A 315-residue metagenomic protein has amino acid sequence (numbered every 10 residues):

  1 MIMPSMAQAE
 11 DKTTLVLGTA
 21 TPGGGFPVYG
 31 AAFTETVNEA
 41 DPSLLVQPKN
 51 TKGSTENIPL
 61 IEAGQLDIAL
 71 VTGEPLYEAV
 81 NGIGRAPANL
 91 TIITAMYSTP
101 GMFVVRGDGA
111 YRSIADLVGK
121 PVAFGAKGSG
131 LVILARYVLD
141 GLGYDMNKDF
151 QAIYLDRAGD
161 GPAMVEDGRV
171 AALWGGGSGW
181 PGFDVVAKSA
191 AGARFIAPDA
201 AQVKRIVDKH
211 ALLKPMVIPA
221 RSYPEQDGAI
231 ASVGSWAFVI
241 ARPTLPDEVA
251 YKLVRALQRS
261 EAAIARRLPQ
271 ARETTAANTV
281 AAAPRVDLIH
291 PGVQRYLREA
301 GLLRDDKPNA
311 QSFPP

Functional and structural regions predicted by a protein language model:
A7-D11: Boundary at the C-terminal end of the N-terminal hydrophobic targeting segment
K12-A40, L44-L45, S98-D167, A282-G292: Bilobed "Venus flytrap"/periplasmic-binding protein-like clamshell domains and structurally analogous long
V28-I61, Q226-D227, P314: Extracytoplasmic small-molecule ligand-binding "clamshell" domains of the periplasmic binding protein/Venus flytrap
G73-P75, G82-G84, G109, M146-L245: Pocket-lining segment of extracytoplasmic ligand-binding domains
A88-Y97: Short beta-strand-centered segments that line the small-molecule binding cleft or hinge of alpha/beta clamshell
F124-V138, K214-R285: Ligand-binding clefts/hinges and TM-proximal coupling segments of bilobed small-molecule sensing domains
D160, E166-G168, G177-F195, R205-D208 (+2 more regions): An extracytoplasmic/periplasmic, membrane-proximal ligand-sensing/linker region
